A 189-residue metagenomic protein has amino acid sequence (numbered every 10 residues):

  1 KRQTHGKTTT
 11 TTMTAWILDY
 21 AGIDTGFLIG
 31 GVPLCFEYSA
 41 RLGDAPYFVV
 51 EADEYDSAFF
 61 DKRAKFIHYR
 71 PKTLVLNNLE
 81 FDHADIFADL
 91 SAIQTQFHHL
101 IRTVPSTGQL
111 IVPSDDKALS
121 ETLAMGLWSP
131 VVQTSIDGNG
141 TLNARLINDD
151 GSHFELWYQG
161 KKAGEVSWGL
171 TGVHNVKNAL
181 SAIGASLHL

Functional and structural regions predicted by a protein language model:
K1-S114, A118-S129, L180, G184-L189: Phosphate-binding loop of NTP-binding sites
F27-G31, G126-D149, S167-V173: Beta-strand->loop->alpha-helix junctions that form or flank phosphate-binding loops in nucleotide-handling enzymes
A45, P71, L142, S152-F154: Change "...and in nucleic-acid phosphodiester-cleaving endonucleases..." to "...and in nucleic-acid processing enzymes
P46, G138-G140, G160-G164: Short acidic/polar mixed-charge low-complexity motifs
D82-H83, A163-V166: Short small-residue beta-strand/loop micro-motif enriched in glycine and branched aliphatics
R145-G164: Acidic-glycine-rich active-site phosphate/pyrophosphate-binding loop
S152, L170-S181: Short glycine/threonine-rich catalytic loop with a Thr-x-Gly-x-Asp
